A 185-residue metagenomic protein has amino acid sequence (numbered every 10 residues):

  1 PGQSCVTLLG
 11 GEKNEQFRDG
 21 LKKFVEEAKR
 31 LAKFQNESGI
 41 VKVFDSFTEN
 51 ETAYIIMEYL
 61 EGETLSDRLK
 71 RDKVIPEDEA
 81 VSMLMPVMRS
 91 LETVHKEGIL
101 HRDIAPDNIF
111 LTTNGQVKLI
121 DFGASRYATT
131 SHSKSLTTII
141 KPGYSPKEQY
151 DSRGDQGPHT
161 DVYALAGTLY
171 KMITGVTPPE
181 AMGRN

Functional and structural regions predicted by a protein language model:
G2-F34: AlphaC helix of the eukaryotic protein kinase fold
D45-S46: Activation-segment/catalytic-loop signature of the eukaryotic protein kinase fold
N50-T64, R68: Conserved short submotifs of the Hanks-type protein kinase catalytic core that shape the nucleotide-binding pocket
M83-L84: Activation segment signature within eukaryotic-like protein kinase domains
V87-I99: Protein kinase catalytic-loop region centered on the HRD/HxD motif
K134-E148: Conserved activation segment of eukaryotic-like protein kinases, specifically the C-terminal portion of the activation
E148-H159: Conserved end of the kinase activation segment
